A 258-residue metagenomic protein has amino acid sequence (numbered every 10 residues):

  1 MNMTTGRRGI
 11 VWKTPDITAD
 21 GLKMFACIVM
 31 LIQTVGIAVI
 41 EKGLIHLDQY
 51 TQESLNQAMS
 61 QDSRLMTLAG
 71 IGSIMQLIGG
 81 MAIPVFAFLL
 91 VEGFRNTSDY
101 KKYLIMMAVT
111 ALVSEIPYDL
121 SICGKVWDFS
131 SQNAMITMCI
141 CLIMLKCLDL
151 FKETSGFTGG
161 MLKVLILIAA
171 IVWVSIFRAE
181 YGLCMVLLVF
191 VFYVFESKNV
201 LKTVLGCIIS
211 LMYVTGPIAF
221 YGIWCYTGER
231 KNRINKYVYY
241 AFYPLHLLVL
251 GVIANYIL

Functional and structural regions predicted by a protein language model:
M1-L258: Alpha-helical transmembrane segments and their immediate juxtamembrane cytosolic regions
